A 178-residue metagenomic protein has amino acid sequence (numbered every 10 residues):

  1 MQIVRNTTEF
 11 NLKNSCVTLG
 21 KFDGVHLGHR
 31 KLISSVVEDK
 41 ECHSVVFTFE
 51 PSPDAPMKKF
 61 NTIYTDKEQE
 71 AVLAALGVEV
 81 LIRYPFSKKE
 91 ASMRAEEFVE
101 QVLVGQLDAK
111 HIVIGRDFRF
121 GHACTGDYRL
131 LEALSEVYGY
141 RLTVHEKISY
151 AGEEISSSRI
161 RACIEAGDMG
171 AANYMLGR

Functional and structural regions predicted by a protein language model:
M1-R178: Nucleotidyltransferase catalytic core that binds NTPs
